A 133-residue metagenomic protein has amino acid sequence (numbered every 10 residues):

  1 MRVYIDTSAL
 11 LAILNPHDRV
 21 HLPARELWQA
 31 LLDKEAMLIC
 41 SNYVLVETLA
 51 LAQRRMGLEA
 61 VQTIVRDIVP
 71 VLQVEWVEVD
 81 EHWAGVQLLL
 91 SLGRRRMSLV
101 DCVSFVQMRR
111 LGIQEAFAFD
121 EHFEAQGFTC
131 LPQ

Functional and structural regions predicted by a protein language model:
M1-I39, Q53-R66: Short, well-structured N-terminal submotif of metal-dependent ribonuclease cores
R2-D6, C40-S41, M97-S98, D120 (+1 more regions): Histidine- and aromatic-rich ligand-binding microenvironments
T7, W28, L45, V65 (+2 more regions): Alpha-helical structural signal
K34-L38, V71-Q73, G112-Q114: Short active-site oxyanion
T48, R66-V79, V86, L92-R94 (+1 more regions): Short acidic, glycine/proline-enriched helix-loop-strand junctions
V74-E115: Active-site neighborhoods of divalent-metal-dependent phosphate/nucleic-acid chemistry enzymes
F105, R110-Q133: Acidic, PIN/NYN-like endoribonuclease modules and their adjacent C-terminal/linker elements
